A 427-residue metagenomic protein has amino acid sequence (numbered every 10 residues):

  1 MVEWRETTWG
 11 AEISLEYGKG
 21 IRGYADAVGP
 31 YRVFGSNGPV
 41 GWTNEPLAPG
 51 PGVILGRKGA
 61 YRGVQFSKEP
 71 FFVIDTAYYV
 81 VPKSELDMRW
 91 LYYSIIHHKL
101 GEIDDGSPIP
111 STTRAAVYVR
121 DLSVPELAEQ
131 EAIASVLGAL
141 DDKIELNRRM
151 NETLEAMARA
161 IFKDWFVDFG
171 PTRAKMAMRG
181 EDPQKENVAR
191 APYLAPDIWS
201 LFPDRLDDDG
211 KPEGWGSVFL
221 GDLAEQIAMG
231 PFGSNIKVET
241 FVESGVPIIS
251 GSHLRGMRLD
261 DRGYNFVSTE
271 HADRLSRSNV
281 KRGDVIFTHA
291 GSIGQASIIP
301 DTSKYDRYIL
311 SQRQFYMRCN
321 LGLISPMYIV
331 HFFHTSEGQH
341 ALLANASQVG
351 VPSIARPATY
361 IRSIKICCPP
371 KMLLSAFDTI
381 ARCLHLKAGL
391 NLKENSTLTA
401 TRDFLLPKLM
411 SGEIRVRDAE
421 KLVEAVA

Functional and structural regions predicted by a protein language model:
M1-G20, Y24-G35, S123, L127-D168 (+3 more regions): Non-catalytic DNA-recognition/assembly elements of restriction-modification systems
E6-G50, G63-K68, F72-D75, Y79 (+4 more regions): Sequence-specific dsDNA recognition surfaces
K19-G23, V40-F72, M88-W90, K99-S107 (+5 more regions): Short, ligand-facing micro-motifs at secondary-structure edges
F72-T76, P108-A134, R307-F315, S347-S375: A short glycine-rich beta-alpha junction/loop motif
E85-A116, S325-R362, E424-A427: Short, positively charged
K175-D204, R415-A427: Amphipathic heptad-repeat alpha-helical coiled-coil/stalk segments that mediate oligomerization, filament/stalk
